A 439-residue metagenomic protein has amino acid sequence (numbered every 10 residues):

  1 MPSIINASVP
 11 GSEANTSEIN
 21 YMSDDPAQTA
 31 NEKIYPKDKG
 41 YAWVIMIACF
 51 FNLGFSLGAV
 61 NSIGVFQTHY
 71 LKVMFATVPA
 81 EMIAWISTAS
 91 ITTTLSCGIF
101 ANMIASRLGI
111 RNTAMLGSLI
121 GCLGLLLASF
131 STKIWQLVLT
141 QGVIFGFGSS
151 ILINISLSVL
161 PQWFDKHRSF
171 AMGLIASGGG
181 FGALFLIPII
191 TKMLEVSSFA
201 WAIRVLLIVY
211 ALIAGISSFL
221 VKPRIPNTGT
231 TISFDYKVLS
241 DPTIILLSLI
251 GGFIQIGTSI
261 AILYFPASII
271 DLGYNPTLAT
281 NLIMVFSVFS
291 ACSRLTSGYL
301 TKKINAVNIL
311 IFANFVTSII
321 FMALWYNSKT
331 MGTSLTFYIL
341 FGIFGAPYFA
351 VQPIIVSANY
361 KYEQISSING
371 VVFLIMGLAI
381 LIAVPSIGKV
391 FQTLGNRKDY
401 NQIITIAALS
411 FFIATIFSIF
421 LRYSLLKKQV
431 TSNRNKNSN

Functional and structural regions predicted by a protein language model:
P2-L57, L220-K237: Cytosolic juxtamembrane N-terminal segment immediately preceding the first transmembrane helix of multi-pass
F50, G54, G124-L125, W135-I151 (+2 more regions): Hydrophobic core of transmembrane alpha-helices in multi-pass small-molecule transporters, especially MFS/SLC-type
F55, A59-Y70, I187, D241-T301 (+4 more regions): Extracytoplasmic gate region of multi-pass secondary transporters
Y70, G142, S149-F164, A171-M172 (+2 more regions): Intracellular juxtamembrane helix-capping segments at the cytosolic ends of symmetry-related transmembrane helices
C97-I110, S293-A306, F391-Q392: Helix-to-loop junctions at the C-terminal end of transmembrane segments in multipass secondary transporters
L119-T132, S218, F315-K329: C-terminal ends and interior cores of transmembrane alpha-helices in multi-pass membrane transporters/permeases
L272-Y274, L278, F286-S290, R294 (+2 more regions): C-terminal transmembrane helical hairpin of 12-TM major facilitator-type secondary transporters
N359-R397, A407: A late C-terminal transmembrane helix in Major Facilitator Superfamily
